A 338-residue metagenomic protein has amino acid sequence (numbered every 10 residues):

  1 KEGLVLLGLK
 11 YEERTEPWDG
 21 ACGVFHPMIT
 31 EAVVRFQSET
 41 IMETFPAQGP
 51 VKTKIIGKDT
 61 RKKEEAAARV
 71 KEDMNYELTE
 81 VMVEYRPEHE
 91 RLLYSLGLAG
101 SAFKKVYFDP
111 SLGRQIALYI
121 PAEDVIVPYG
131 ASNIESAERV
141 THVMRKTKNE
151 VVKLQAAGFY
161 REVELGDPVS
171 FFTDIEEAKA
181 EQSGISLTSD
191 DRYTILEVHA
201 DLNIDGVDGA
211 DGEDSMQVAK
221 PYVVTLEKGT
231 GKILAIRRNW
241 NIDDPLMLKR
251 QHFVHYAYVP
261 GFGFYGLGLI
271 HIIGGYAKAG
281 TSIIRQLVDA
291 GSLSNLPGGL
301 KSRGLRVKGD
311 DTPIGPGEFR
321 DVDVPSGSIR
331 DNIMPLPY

Functional and structural regions predicted by a protein language model:
K1-Y338: Extended alpha-helical, oligomerization-prone segments that build pores/tubes and scaffolds
